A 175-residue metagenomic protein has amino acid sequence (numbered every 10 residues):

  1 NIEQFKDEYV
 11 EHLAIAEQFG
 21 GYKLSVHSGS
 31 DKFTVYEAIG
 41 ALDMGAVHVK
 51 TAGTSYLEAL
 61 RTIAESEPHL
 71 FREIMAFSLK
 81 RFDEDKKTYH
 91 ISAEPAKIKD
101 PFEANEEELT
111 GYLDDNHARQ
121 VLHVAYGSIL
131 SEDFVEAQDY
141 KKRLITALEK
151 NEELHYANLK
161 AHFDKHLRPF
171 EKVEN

Functional and structural regions predicted by a protein language model:
N1-E174: Active-site capping/gating regions of soluble enzymes
